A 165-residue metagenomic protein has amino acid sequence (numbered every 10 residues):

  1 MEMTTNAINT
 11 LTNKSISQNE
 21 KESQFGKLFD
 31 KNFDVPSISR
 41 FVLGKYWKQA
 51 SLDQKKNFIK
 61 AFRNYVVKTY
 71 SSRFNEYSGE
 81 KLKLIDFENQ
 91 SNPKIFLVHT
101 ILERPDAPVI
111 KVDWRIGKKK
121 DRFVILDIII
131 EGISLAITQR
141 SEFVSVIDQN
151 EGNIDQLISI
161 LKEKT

Functional and structural regions predicted by a protein language model:
M1-F74: Early exported N-terminus immediately downstream of N-terminal targeting peptides
N9, N13-I16, E20, Q49-D53 (+4 more regions): Surface-exposed, polar/charged faces of alpha-helical domains in mature secreted/periplasmic/lumenal proteins
D34-S39, N75-S78, K83, E131-A136 (+1 more regions): Generic, ordered loop/turn and secondary-structure boundary motif
W47, N64-Y65, Q90, R104 (+1 more regions): Solvent-exposed loop/turn segments at secondary-structure junctions within structured extracellular/periplasmic domains
K68-I110, I160, T165: Surface-exposed, charged secondary-structure patches
K111-I137: Short beta-strand edge/turn micro-motifs at domain boundaries
D127-T165: Low-complexity, intrinsically disordered terminal/linker segments enriched in charged and Gly/Pro repeats
